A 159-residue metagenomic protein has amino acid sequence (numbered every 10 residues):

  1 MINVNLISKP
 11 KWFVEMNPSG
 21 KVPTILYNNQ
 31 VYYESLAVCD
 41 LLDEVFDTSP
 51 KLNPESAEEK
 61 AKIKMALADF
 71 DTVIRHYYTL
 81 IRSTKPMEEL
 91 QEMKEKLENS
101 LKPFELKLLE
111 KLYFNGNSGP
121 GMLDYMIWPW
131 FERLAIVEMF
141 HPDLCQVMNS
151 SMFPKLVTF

Functional and structural regions predicted by a protein language model:
M1-G119: GST-like domain detector, emphasizing the conserved glutathione-binding G-site in the N-terminal thioredoxin-like
M16-P18, T48-P50, D69-F70, V137-M139 (+2 more regions): General N-terminal targeting signals
E92-K96, V147-F159: Extended, well-ordered alpha-helical scaffold segments
L106, R133-I136, T158-F159: Short basic/hydrophobic patches in alpha-helices and adjacent helix-turn junctions that form amphipathic surface motifs
N117-P142, M148-P154: GST superfamily/GST-like fold recognition
